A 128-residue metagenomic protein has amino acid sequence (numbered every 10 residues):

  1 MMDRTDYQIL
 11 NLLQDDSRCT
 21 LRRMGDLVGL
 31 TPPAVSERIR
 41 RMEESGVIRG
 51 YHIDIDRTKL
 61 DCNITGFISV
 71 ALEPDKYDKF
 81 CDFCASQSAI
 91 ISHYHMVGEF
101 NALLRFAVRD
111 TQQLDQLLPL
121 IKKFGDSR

Functional and structural regions predicted by a protein language model:
M1-R128: A compositional/biophysical signature of low hydrophobicity enriched in polar/charged and small residues
